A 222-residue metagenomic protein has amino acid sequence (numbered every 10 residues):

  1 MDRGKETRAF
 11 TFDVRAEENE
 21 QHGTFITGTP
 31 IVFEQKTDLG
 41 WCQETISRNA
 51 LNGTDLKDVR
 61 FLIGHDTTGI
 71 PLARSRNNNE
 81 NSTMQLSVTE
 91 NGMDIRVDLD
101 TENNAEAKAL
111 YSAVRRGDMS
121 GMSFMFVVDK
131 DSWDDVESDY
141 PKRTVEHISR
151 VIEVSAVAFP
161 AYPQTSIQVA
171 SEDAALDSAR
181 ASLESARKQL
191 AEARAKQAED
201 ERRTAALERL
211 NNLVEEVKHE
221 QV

Functional and structural regions predicted by a protein language model:
M1-E184: Signature of dsDNA virion morphogenesis modules
S171-V222: Charged/polar low-complexity intrinsically disordered segments, enriched in acidic residues
